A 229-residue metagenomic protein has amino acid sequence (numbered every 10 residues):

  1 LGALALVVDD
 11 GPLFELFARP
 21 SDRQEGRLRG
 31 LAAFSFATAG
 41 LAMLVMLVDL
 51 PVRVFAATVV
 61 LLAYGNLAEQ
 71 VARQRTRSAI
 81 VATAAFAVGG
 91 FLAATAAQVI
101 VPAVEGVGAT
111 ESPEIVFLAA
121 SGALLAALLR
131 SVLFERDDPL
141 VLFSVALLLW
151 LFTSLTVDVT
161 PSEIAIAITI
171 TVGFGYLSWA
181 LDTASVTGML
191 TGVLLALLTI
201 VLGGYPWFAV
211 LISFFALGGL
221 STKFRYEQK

Functional and structural regions predicted by a protein language model:
L1-L151, E163-K229: Interhelical loop and helix-boundary elements at the membrane-water interface of polytopic inner-membrane proteins
